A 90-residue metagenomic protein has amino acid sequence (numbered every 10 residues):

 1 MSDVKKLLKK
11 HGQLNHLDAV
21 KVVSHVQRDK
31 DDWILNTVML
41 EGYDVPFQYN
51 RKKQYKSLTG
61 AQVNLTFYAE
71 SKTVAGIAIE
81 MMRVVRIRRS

Functional and structural regions predicted by a protein language model:
S2-D32, R86-S90: Structural detector for short beta-strands of small beta-barrel domains
D29-D44: Short, basic/aromatic beta-hairpin or loop at an interaction surface
I34-N36, T59-V63, A78-R83: A generic structural signal for short beta-strands and their flanking turns/coil linkers
E41, Y55-S57, A75: Amphipathic alpha-helical interaction segments
Y43-D44, V63-E70: Generic short beta-strand segments
F47-Y49: A short, exposed loop/beta-hairpin motif centered on an aromatic-Gly-Thr core
R51-L65: Short nucleic-acid-contacting surface segments enriched for D/E, G, S/T with interspersed K/R
Y68-S90: OB-fold/S1-family single-stranded nucleic acid-binding modules
